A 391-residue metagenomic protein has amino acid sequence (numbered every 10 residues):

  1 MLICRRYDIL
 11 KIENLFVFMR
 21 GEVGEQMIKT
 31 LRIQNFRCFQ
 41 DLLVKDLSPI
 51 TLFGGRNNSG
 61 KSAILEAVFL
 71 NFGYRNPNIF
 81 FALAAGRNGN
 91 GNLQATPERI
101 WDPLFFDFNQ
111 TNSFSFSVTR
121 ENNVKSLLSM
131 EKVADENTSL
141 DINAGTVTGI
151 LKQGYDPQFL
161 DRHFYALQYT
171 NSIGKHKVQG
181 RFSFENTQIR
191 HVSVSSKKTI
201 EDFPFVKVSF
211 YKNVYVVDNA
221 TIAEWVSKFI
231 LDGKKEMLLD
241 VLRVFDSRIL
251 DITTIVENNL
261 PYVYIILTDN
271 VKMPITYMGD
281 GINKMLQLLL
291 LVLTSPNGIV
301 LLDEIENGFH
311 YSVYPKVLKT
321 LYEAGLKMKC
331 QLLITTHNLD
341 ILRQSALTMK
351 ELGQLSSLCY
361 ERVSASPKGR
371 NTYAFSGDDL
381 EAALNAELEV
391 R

Functional and structural regions predicted by a protein language model:
L2-E25, Y74-S295, I299, C359-R391: Phosphate-coordinating catalytic segments in nucleotide- and nucleic-acid-processing enzymes
F18-Y74, A85, G89-G91, R391: Pre-Walker A-like glycine/lysine-rich segment at the N-terminus of P-loop NTPase domains
P296-G298, K329-L333: Loop/turn-to-beta-strand initiation segments
D303-I305: Walker B catalytic acidic pair
N307-Y311: ABC ATPase nucleotide-binding domain "signature" loop
K316-L321: Conserved hydrophobic alpha-helix in the ABC-type ATPase nucleotide-binding domain
T335-H337: H-loop/switch region of ABC-family ATPase nucleotide-binding domains
A346-S366: A short helix-turn-beta junction within AAA+ P-loop NTPase domains corresponding to the substrate/partner-engaging
